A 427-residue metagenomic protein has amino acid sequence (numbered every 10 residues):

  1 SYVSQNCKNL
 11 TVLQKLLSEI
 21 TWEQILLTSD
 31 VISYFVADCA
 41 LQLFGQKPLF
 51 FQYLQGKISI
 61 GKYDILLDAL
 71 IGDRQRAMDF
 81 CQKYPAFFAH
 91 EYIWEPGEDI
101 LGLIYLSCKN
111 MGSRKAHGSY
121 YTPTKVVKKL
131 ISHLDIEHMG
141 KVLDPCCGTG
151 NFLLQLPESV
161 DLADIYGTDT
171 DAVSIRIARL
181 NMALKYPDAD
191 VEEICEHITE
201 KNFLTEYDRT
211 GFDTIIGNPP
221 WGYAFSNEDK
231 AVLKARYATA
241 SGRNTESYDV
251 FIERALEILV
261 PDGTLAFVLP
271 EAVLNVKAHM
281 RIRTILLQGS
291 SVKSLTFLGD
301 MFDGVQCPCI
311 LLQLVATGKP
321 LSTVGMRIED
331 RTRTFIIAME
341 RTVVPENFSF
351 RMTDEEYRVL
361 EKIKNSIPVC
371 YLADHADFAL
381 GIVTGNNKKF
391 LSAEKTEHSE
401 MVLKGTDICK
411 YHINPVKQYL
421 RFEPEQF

Functional and structural regions predicted by a protein language model:
Y2-L184, N202, N275-I282: Class I S-adenosyl-L-methionine
L41-Q46, K404-K410: Short, flexible beta-strand-to-coil junctions
T122-V126, C147, L153-L154, L162 (+4 more regions): Signature of N6-adenine DNA methyltransferases within the class I
E196: Short, conserved active-site loop motifs that form the nucleotide-linked donor/cofactor pocket
A235-Y237, I382, C409-F427: Sequence-specific dsDNA recognition surfaces
P308-C309, E397-M401: Short, surface-exposed beta-edge/turn micro-motifs
D377, I382, V402-C409: Short Ser/Thr-interspersed hydrophobic loop/turn segments at strand-loop and sheet-helix junctions that line or gate
